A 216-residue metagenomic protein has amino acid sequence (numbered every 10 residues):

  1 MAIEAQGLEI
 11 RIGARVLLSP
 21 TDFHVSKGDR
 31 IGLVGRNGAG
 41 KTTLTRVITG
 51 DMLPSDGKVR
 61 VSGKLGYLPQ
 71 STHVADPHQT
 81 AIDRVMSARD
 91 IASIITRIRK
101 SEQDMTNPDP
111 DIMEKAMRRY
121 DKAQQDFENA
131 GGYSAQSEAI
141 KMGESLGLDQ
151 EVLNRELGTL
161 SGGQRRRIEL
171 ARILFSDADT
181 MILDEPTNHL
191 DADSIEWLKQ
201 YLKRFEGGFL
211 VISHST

Functional and structural regions predicted by a protein language model:
M1-T216: ABC ATP-binding cassette signature C-motif
